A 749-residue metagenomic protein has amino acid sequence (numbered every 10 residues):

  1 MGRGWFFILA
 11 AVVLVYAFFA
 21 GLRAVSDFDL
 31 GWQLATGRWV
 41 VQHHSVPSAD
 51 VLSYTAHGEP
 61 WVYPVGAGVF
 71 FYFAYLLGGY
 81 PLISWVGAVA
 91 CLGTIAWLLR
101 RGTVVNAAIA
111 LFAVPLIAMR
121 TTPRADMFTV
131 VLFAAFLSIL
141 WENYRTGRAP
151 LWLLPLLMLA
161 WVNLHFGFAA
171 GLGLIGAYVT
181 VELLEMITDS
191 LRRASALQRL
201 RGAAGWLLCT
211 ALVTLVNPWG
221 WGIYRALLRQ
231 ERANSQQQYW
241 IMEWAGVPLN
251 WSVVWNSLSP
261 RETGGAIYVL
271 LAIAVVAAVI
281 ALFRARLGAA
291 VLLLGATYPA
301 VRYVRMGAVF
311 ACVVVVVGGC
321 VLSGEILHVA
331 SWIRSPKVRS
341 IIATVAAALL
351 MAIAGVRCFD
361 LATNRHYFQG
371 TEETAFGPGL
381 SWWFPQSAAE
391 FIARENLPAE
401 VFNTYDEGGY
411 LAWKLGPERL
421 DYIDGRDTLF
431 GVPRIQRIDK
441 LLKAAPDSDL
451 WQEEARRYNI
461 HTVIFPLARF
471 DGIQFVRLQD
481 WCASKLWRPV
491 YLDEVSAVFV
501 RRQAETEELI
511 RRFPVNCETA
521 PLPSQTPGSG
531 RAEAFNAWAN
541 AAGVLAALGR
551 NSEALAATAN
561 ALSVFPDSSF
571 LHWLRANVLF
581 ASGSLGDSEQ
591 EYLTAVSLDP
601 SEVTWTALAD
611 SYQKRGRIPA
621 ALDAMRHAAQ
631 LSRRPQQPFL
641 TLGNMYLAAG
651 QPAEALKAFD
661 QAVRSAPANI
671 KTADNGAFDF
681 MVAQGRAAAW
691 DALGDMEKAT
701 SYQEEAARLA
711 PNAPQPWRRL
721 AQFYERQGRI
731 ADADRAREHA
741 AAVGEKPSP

Functional and structural regions predicted by a protein language model:
A17, A113-A118, S138-I139, L151-F166 (+2 more regions): Membrane-interface alpha helices of multi-pass inner-membrane proteins
V41, F166-I280, A311: Transmembrane catalytic cores of multi-pass membrane glycosyltransferases and polysaccharide-assembly enzymes
Y54-P81: Short hydrophobic/aromatic helix or loop-helix immediately within or flanking a transmembrane segment in polytopic
W85-G102: Transmembrane-helix motifs of polytopic, lipid-linked glycan transferases
F136-L151, V276-A281: Membrane-interface transmembrane helices that cradle and orient dolichyl/undecaprenyl
E142-L159, L200-G205, A290-L292: Short hydrophobic alpha-helices at membrane interfaces in multi-pass membrane enzymes
L207-C209, V316, E325-L361: Signature aromatic-anchored transmembrane alpha helix within multi-pass, membrane-resident enzymes that catalyze glycan
F359, R365-Y422, D427-P749: C-terminal luminal/periplasmic domains and tails of membrane-associated envelope-modifying transferases
